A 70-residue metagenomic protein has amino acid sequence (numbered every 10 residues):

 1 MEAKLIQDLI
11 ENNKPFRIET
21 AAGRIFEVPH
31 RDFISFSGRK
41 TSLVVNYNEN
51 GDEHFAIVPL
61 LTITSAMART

Functional and structural regions predicted by a protein language model:
M1-T70: Motif-centric detector for short Cys/His coordination patterns
